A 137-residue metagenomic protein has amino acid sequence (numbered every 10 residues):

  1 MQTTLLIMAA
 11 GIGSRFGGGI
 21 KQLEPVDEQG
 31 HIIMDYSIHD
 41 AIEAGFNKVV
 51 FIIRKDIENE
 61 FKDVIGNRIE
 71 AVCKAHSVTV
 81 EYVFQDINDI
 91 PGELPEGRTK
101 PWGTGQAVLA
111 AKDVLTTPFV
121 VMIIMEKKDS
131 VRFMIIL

Functional and structural regions predicted by a protein language model:
M1-G19: N-terminal nucleotide-binding beta1-loop-alpha1 segment
T3-T4, H31-V121: Conserved N-terminal catalytic core of the sugar/cofactor nucleotidyltransferase
A9, D27, I53, I123: Short beta-strand/turn micro-motifs composed of small residues that flank or help shape donor/cofactor-binding pockets
G13-R15, I90, D129: Short, acidic Gly/Pro/Ser/Thr-rich loop/turn segments
G18-K21, E93-P95: Short acidic, glycine/proline-rich loop/turn micro-motifs
E24-H31: Short, glycine-rich nucleotide/cofactor-binding loops
M125-K127: The conserved acidic donor/metal-binding loop of glycosyltransferases
D129-L137: Conserved donor-nucleotide/metal-binding helix-loop-beta segment in metal-dependent transferases, i.e., the alpha-helix
